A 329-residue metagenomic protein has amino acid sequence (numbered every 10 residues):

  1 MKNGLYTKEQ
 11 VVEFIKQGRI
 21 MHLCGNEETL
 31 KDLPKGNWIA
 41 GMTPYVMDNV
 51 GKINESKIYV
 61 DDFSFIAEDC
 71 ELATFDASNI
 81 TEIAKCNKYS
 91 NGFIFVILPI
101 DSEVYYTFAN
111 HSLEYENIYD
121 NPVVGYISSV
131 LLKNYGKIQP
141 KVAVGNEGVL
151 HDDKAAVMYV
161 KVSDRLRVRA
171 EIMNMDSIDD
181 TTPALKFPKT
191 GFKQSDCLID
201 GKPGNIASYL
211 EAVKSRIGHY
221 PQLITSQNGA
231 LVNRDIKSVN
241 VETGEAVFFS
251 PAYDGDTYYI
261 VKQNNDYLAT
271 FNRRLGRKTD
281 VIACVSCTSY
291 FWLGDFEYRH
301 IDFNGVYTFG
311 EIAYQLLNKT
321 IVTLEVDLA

Functional and structural regions predicted by a protein language model:
M1-A329: Hydrophobic alpha/beta core scaffold segments
